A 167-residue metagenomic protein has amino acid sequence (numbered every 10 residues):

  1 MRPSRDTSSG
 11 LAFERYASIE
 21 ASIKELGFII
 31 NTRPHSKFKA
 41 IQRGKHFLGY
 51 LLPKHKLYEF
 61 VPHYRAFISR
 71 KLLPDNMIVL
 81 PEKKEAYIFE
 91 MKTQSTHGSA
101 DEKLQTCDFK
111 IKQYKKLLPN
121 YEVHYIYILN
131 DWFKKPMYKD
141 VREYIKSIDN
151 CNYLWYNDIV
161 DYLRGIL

Functional and structural regions predicted by a protein language model:
M1-F38, G44, L52-H55: Nuclease-adjacent, charged terminal/linker segments that flank catalytic cores
I30-E82: Active-site metal-binding core of divalent-cation-utilizing nuclease and nuclease-like domains
N76-I78, E85-Q94: Conserved catalytic cores of phosphodiester-cleaving nucleases, focusing on short active-site segments
L80-E82, Y114-Y121: Alpha-helix termini
E90-L104, I128-F133: Short beta-strand-loop-alpha-helix junction that forms the active-site gateway of nucleic-acid-processing nucleases
A100-L118: Short, charged, amphipathic alpha-helix that recurs within catalytic cores of restriction-modification and other
P119-L167: Domain-level recognition of nuclease-like catalytic cores that cleave nucleotide substrates
